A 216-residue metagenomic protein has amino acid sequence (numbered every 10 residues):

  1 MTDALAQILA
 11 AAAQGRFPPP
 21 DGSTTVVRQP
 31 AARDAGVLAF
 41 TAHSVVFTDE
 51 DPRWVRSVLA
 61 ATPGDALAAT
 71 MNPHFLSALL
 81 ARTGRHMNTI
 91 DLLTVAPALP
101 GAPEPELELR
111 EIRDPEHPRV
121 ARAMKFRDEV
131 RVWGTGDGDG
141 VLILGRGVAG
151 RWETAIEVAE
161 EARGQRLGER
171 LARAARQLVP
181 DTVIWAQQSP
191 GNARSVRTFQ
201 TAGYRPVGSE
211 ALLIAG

Functional and structural regions predicted by a protein language model:
M1-H117: Acyl-donor-binding surface of acyltransferase catalytic domains
S44, G150, V179-P190, E210: Conserved GNAT acetyl-CoA-binding A-motif
R113-P115, A149, A211-I214: Catalytic phosphate/metal-binding cores of nucleic-acid and nucleotide-processing enzymes, i.e., regions that mediate
D114-V130: Short, basic/aromatic recognition patches
D128-L142: Conserved beta-hairpin
D139-R151, I156-A159: A conserved beta-strand-loop-helix scaffold within acyl/acetyltransferase catalytic domains
T154, V158, G164-L178, S195-T201: Conserved acetyl-CoA-binding loop-helix of GNAT-fold acetyltransferases
A186-V196, Q200, R205, L213-I214: Conserved beta-strand-loop-alpha-helix junction that forms the acyl-donor binding cleft
